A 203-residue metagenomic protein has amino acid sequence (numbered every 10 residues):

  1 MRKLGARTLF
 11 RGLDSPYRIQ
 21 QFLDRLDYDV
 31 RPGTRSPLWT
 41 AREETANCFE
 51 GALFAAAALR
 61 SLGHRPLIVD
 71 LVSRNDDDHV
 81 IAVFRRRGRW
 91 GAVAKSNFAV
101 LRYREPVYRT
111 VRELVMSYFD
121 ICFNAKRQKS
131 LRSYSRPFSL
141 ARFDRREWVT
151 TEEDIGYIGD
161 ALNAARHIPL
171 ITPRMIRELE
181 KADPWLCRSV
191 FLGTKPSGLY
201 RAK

Functional and structural regions predicted by a protein language model:
M1-K203: A structural boundary/capping signal
